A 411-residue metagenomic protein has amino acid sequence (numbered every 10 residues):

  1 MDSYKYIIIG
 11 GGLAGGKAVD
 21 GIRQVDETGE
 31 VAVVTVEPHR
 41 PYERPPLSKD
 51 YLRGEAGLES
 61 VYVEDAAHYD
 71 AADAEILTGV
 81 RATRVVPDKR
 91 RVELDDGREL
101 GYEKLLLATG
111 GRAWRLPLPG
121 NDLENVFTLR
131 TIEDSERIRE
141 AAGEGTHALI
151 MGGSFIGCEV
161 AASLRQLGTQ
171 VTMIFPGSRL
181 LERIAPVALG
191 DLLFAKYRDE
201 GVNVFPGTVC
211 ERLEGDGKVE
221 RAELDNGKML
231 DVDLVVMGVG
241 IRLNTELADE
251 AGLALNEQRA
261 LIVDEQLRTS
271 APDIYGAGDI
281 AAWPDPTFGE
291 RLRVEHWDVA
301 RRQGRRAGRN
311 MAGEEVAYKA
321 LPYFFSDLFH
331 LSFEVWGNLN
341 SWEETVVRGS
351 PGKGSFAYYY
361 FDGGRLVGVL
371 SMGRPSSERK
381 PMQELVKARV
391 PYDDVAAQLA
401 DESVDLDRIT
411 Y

Functional and structural regions predicted by a protein language model:
M1-I9, Y62-L149, E223-D225, V236-G238 (+2 more regions): FAD-binding core/adjacent interface of flavoenzyme oxidoreductases
D2-E75, S163-I184, P381: Beta1-alpha1 glycine-rich phosphate/pyrophosphate-binding loop at the start of Rossmann-like nucleotide-binding domains
D2-Y4, I280-K380: Mid-to-C-terminal Rossmann-like scaffold of FAD/NAD(P)H-dependent oxidoreductases
G12-G15, S154-G157, G308: Catalytic nucleophile loop
T28-E30, D70, I76-E93, L100 (+1 more regions): A Rossmann-like FAD-binding core segment of flavoenzymes
D122-G145, G215-E223, K228-R302, R306: FAD-site-proximal beta/loop scaffold in flavoenzymes
P375-Y392: A short, polar/charged loop-to-alpha-helix boundary motif
Y392-Y411: Cysteine/selenocysteine-centered motifs that mediate thiol-based redox chemistry or coordinate metal-sulfur cofactors
